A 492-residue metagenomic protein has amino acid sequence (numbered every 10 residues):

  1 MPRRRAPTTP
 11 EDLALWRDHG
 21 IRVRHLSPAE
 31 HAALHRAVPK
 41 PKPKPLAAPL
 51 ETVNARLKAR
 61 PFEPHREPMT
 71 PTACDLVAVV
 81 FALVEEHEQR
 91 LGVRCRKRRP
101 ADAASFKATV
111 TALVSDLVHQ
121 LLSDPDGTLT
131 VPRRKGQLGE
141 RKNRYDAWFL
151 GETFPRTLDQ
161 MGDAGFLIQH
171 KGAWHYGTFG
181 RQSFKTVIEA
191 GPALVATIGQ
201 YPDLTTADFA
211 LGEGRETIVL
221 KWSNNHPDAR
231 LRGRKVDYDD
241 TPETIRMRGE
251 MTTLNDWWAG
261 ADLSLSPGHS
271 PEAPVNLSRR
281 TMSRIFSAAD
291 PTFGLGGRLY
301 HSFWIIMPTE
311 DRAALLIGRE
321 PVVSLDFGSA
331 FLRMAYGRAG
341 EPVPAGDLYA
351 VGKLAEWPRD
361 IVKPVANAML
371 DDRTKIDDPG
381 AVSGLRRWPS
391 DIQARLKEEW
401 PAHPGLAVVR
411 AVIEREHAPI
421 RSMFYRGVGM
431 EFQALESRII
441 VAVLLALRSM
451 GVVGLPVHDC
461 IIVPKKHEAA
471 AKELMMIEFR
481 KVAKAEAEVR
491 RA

Functional and structural regions predicted by a protein language model:
A33, E51-A55, C74-A147: Short amphipathic alpha-helical interface segments
A103-A104, T130-G151, F303-Y425: Helical catalytic core of nucleic-acid polymerases
D146-A164: Short amphipathic alpha-helical interaction segments
L158-G177, V452-G454: A short, conserved structural fragment
F179-I361, H458-C460: Acidic, glycine-rich two-metal-ion catalytic cores of nucleic acid-processing enzymes
D326-F327, A366, V453-K465: Catalytic palm active-site di-aspartate
Y425-M450: C-terminal accessory/binding modules appended to enzymatic or scaffolding proteins
H467-A492: Polymerase palm active-site segment centered on the conserved acidic dipeptide of motif C
